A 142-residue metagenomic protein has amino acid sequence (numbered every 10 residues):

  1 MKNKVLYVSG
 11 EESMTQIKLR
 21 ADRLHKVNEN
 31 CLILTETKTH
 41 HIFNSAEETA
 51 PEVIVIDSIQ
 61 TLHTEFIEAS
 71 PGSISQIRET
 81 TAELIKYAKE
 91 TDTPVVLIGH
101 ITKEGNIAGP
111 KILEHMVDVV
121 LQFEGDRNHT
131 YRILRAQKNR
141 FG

Functional and structural regions predicted by a protein language model:
M1-E83: Conserved inter-motif catalytic segment of the P-loop NTP-binding fold
I85-G142: Phosphate-binding/switch region of NTP-binding enzymes
